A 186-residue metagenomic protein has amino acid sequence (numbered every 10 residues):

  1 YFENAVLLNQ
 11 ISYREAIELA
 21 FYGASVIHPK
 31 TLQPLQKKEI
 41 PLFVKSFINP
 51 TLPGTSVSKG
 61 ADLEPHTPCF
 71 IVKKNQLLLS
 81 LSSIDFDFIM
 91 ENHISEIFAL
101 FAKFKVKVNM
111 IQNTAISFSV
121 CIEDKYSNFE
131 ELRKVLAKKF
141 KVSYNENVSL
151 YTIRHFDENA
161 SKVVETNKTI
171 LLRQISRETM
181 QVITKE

Functional and structural regions predicted by a protein language model:
Y1-E186: C-terminal catalytic "cap/lid" subdomain
